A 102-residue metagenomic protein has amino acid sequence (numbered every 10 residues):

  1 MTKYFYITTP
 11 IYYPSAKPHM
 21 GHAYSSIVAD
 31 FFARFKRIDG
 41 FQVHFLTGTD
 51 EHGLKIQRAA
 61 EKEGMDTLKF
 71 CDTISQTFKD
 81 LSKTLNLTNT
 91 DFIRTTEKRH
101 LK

Functional and structural regions predicted by a protein language model:
M1-K102: N-terminal, positively charged nucleic-acid-binding surface of large information/translation enzymes
